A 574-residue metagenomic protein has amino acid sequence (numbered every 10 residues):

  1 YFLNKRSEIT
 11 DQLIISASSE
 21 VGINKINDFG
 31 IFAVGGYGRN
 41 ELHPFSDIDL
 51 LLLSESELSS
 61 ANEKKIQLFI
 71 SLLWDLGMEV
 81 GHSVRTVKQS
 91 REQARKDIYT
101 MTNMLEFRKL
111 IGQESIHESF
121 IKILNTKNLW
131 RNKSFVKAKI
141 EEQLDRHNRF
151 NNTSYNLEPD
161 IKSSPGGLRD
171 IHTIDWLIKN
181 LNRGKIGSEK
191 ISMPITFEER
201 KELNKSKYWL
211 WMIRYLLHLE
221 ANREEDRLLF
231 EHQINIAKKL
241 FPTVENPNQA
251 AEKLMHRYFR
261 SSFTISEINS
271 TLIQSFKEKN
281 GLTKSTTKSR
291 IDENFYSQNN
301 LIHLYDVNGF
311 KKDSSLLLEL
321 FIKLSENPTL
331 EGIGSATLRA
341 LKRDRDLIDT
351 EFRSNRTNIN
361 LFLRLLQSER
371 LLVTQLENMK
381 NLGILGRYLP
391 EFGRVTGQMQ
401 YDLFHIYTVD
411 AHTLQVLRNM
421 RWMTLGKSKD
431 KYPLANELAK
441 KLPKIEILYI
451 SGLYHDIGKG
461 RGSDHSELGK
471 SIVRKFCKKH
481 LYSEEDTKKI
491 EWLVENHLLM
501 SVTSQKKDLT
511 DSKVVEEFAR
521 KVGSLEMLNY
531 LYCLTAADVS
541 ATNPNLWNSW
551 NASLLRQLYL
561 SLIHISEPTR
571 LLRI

Functional and structural regions predicted by a protein language model:
Y1-A33, N40-L42, S46-H405, R474: Non-catalytic interface/linker regions that flank or bridge core catalytic/transmembrane domains
V21, K179, S325-P328, T424-S428 (+2 more regions): Structural motif corresponding to the C-terminal cap of alpha-helices
G22-D28, S83, I333-S335, N378 (+5 more regions): Acidic/histidine metal-binding catalytic segments
I31-G35, Y432-L434: Short gly/ser/thr-rich secondary-structure transition/capping motifs
N40-K65, I191, K205-W209, L219 (+3 more regions): Divalent metal-dependent catalytic cores for phosphoryl transfer on phosphate-bearing substrates
T357-S451, G460-S466, S471-K475, E495: Long, K/E/R/D-enriched contiguous segments that form extended
I563-I574: Single conserved hydrophobic/aromatic residue that forms the stacking wall/gate of nucleotide- or nucleobase-binding
